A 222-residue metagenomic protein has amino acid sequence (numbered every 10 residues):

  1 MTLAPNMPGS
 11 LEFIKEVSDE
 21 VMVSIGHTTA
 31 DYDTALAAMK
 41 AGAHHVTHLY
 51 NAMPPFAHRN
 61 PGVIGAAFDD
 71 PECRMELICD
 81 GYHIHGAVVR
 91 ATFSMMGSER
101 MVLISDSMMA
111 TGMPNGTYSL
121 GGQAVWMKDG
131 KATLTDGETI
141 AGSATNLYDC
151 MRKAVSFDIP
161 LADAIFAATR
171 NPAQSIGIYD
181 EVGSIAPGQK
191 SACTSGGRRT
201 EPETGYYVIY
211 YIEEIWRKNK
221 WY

Functional and structural regions predicted by a protein language model:
M1-M113: Active-site core of metal-dependent hydrolases
S10, S18-V23, S156-A162, R199-E201: Generic structural signal for short, solvent-exposed loop/turn connectors between secondary structure elements
K15-E16, A38, P61, R90 (+6 more regions): Surface-exposed beta-strand edges and their flanking turn/coil or helix-capping segments
Y32, Y50, Y82, Y118 (+4 more regions): Sequence-level detector for tyrosine residue identity
G65-L77, G81, F93-Q189, C193-G196: His/Asp/Glu-enriched, well-ordered alpha-helical/loop segment that forms or immediately abuts the divalent-metal
Q174, S184-Y222: C-terminal cap of metal-dependent C-N hydrolases
